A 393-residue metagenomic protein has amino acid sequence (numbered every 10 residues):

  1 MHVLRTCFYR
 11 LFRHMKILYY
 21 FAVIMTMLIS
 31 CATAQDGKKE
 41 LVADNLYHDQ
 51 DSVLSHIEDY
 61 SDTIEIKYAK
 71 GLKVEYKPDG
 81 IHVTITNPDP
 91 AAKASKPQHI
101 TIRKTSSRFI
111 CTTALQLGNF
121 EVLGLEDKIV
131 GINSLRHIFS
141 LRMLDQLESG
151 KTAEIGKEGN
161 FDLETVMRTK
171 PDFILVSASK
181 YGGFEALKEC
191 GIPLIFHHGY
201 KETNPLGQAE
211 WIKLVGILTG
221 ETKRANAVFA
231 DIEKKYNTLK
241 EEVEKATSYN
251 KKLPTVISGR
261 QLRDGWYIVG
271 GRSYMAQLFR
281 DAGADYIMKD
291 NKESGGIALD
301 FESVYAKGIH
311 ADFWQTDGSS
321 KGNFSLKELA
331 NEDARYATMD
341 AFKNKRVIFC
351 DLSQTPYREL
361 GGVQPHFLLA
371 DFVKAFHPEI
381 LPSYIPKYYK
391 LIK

Functional and structural regions predicted by a protein language model:
M1-K38, F372: Bacterial Sec-dependent N-terminal signal peptides
T6, G118-V122, I217, Q277 (+2 more regions): Residue-level signal for well-ordered alpha-helical scaffold segments within enzymatic catalytic domains
C31-L117, R224-I257, K343, P356 (+2 more regions): Bacterial Sec-exported substrate-binding components of ABC uptake systems
Y76-A94, I102-M167, F173-S179: A short, structured surface patch at a secondary-structure boundary
L115-Q116, G271, L368: Conserved alpha-helical elements of sugar-nucleotide-dependent glycosyltransferases
L135-L206, E210-K213, I217-V363, P382 (+1 more regions): Binding-cleft/active-site segments that stabilize strongly anionic ligands or cofactors
P365-V373: Short, amphipathic alpha-helical "lid/cap" segments that border enzyme active or binding sites
